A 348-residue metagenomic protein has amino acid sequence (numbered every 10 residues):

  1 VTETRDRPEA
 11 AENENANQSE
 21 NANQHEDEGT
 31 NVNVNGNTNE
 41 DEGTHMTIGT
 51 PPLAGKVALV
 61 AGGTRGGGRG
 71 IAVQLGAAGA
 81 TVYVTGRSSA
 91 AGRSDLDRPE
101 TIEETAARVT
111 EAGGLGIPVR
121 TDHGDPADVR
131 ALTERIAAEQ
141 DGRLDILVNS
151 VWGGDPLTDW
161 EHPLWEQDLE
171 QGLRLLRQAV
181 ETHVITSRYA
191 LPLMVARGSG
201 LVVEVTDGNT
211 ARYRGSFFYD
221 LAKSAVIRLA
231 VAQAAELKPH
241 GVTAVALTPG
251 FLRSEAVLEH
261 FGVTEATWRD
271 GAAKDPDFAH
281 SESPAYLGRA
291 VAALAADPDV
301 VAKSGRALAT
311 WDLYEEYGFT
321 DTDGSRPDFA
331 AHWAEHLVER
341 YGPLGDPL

Functional and structural regions predicted by a protein language model:
T50-S89: Canonical Rossmann dinucleotide-binding motif of NAD(H)/NADP(H)-dependent dehydrogenases/reductases, specifically
K56, G114-L115, G142-L144, L193-G208 (+2 more regions): Active-site loop of short-chain dehydrogenase/reductase
A61, L144-P156, A179, E204-T206 (+1 more regions): Rossmann-fold scaffold of SDR-type NAD(P)-dependent oxidoreductases
A80-E104: Conserved glycine-rich Rossmann-like NAD(P)H-binding loop of the short-chain dehydrogenase/reductase
P99-E103, R120-L132, L169: The beta1-alpha1 cofactor-binding region of Rossmann-like NAD(H)/NADP(H)-dependent oxidoreductases
A137, W152, R174-A196, T210 (+1 more regions): Amphipathic alpha-helical dimer-interface segment in Rossmann-like NAD(P)H-dependent oxidoreductases
G153-L157, W165-Q171, L175, L201-P239 (+1 more regions): Catalytic loop of short-chain dehydrogenase/reductase
A246, E265-L348: C-terminal helical subdomain
